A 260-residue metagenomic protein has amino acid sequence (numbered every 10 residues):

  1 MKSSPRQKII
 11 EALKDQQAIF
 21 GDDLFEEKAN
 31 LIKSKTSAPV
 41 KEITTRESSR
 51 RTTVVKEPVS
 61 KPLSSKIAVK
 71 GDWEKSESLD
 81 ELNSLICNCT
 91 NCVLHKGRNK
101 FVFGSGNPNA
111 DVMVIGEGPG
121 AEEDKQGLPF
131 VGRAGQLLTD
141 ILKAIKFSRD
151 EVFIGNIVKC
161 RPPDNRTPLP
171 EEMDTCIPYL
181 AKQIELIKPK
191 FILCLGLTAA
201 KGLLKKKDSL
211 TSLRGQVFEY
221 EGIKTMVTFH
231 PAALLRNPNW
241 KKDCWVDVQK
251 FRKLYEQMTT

Functional and structural regions predicted by a protein language model:
M1-T36: Short, low-complexity, charged amphipathic interaction modules
E11, D22-E27, P39-T260: A polyanion-binding, active-site-adjacent surface
